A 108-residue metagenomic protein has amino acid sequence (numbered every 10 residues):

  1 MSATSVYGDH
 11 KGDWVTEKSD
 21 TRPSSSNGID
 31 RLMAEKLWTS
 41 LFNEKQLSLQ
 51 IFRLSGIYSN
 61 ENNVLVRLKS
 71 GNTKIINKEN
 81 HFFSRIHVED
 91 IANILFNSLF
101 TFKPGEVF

Functional and structural regions predicted by a protein language model:
M1-T4, F52-L54: SDR active-site strand-loop-helix element
T4-W14, I57-E61: Conserved catalytic-site region of short-chain dehydrogenase/reductase
K11-I51, I76: Catalytic helix-loop patch of NAD(P)-dependent Rossmann-fold dehydrogenases
G12-T16, V64-K69: Short, glycine/charged-enriched secondary-structure capping and boundary segments
P23-G28, S55-I57, K78-I86: Glycine-rich "substrate-gating" loop/helix at the edge of Rossmann-like oxidoreductase active sites
L47-V66: Flexible, glycine-rich beta-alpha linker
L65-T73, N80-F108: Alpha-helical substrate-binding/gating segment
